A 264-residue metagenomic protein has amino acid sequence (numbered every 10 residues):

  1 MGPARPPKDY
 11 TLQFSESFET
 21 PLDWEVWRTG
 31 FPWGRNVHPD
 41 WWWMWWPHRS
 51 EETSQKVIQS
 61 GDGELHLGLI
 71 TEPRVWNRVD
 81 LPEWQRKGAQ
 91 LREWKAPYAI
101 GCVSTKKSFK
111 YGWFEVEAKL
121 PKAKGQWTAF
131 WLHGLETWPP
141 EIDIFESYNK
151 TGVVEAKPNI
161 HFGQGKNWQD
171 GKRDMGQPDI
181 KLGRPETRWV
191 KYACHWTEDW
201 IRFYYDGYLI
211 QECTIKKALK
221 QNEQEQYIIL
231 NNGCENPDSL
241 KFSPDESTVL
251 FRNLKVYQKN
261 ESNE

Functional and structural regions predicted by a protein language model:
M1-E264: GH16 jelly-roll
